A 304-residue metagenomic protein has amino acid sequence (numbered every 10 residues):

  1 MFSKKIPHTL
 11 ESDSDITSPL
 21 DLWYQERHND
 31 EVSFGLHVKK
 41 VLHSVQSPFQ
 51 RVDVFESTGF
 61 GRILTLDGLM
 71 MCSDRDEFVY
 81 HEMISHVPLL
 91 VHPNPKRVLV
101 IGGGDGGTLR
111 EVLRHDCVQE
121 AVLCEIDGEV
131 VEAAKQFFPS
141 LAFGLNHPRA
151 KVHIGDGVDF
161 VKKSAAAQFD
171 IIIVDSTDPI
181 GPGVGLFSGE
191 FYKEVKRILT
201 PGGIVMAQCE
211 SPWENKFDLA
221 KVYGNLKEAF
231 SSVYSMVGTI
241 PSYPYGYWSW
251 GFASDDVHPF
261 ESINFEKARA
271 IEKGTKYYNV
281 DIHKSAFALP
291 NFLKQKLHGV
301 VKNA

Functional and structural regions predicted by a protein language model:
F2-D53, G224, Y245-A304: SAM/dcSAM-binding transferase cores
K4-W23, S47, C72-I204, W213-Y223 (+1 more regions): The AdoMet/dcAdoMet-binding core of the Class I SAM-like
V52-R62: N-terminal glycine-rich anion-binding loops that anchor highly charged ligand groups
T65-L66: A general beta-strand register signal
Y192-K193, D218-I240, G251: Conserved Class I S-adenosyl-L-methionine
V205-M206, Y234: Structural detector of well-ordered beta-strand residues that form the stable sheet scaffold of enzyme domains
